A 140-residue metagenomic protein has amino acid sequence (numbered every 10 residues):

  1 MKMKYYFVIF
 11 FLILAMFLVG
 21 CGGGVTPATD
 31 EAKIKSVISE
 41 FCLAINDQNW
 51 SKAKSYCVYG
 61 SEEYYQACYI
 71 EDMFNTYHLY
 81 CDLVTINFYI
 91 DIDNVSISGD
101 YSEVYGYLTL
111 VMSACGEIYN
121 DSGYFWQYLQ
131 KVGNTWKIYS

Functional and structural regions predicted by a protein language model:
M1-M3, A32, Q130: Generic cytosolic/nucleocytoplasmic N-terminal low-complexity/intrinsically disordered segments
M1-V19: Sec-dependent bacterial lipoprotein signal peptides
F10-F11, G20-D47, S55: Short, low-complexity N-terminal intrinsically disordered segments enriched in polar/charged residues
F11-A15, I45, H78, I92 (+1 more regions): Prokaryotic Sec-type signal peptides and long signal-anchor helices with extended Leu/Ile/Val-rich h-regions
K35-S36, W50-I97, Y101: Short solvent-exposed beta->alpha transition segments
E40, A44, Y65, E71-H78 (+3 more regions): A generic structural signal for ordered secondary structure
D82-V84, N94-S140: Exposed beta-sheet edge and beta->alpha loop/turn motif
